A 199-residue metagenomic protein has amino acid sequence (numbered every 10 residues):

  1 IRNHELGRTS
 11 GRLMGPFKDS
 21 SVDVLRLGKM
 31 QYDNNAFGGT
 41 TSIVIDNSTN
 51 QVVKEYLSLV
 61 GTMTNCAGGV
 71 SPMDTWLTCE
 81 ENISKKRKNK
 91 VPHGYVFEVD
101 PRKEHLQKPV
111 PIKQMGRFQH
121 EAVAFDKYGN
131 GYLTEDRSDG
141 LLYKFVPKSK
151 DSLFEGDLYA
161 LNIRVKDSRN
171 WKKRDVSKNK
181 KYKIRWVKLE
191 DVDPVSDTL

Functional and structural regions predicted by a protein language model:
I1-L199: Conserved small-residue
